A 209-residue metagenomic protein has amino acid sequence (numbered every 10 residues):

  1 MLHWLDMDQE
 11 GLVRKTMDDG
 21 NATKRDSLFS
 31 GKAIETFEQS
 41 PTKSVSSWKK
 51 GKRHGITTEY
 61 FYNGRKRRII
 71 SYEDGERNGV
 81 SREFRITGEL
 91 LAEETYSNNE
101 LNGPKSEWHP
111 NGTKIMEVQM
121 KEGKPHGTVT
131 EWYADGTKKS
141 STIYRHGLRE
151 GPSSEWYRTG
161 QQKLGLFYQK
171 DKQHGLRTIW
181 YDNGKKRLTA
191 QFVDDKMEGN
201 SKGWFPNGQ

Functional and structural regions predicted by a protein language model:
M1-Q209: Glycine/tyrosine- and acidic-biased, solvent-exposed loop/turn segments at the edges of beta-strands
